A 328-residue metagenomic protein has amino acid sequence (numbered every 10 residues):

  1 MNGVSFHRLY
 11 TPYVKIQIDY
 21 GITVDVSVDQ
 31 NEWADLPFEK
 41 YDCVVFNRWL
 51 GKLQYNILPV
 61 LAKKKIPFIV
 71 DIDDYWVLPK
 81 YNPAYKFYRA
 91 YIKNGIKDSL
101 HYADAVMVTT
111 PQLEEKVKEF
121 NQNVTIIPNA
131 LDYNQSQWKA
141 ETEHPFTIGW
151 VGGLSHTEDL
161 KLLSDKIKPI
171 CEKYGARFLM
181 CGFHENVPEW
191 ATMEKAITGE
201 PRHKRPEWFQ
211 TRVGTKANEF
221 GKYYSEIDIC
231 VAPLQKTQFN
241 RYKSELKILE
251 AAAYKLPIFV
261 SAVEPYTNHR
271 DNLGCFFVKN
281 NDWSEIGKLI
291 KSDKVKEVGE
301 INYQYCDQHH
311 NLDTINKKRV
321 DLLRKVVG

Functional and structural regions predicted by a protein language model:
M1-G21, L131-S136, E141-S225: Conserved catalytic-core segment of nucleotide-activated headgroup transferases in glycan assembly
M1-L50: N-terminal pre-catalytic "stem/leader" segment of glycosyltransferase-like enzymes
P12, D293-R324: A charged, aromatic-enriched C-terminal amphipathic alpha-helix characteristic of glycosyltransferases across folds
V44-V45, H101-T110, L179: A short beta-strand/loop micro-motif in the catalytic core of glycosyltransferases that engages the nucleotide-sugar
V60-K63, F87-A105: Membrane-proximal helix-turn-helix segments that form the acceptor-binding/catalytic region of lipid-linked
Q112, A130: Carbohydrate-associated surface elements
E158, P206, Q210, G214-Y224 (+2 more regions): Nucleotide-sugar-dependent
T267-K288: Change "using UDP/GDP/dTDP sugars" to "using nucleotide sugars
